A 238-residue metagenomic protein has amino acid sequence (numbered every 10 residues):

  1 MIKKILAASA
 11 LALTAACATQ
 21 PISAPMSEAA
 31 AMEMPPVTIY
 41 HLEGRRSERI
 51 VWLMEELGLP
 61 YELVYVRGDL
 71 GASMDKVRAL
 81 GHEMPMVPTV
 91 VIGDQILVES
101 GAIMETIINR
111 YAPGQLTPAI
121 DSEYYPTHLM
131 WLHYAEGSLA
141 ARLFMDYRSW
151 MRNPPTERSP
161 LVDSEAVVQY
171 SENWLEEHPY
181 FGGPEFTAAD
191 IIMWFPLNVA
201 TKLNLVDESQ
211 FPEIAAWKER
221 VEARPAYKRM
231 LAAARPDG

Functional and structural regions predicted by a protein language model:
I2-A8: Sec-dependent signal peptide recognition, specifically the positively charged N-region followed immediately by
P25-R158, E172: GST-like domain detector, emphasizing the conserved glutathione-binding G-site in the N-terminal thioredoxin-like
M54, V90, S171, D190 (+1 more regions): Residue-level signal for nonpolar/aromatic packing positions in well-ordered secondary structure
R67-D69, A189, R235-P236: Conserved beta-strand edge residues that scaffold enzyme active sites
L132-R220: GST-like fold's C-terminal all-alpha helical module
E213-G238: Long hydrophobic alpha-helical segments typical of transmembrane helices together with their membrane-interfacial
